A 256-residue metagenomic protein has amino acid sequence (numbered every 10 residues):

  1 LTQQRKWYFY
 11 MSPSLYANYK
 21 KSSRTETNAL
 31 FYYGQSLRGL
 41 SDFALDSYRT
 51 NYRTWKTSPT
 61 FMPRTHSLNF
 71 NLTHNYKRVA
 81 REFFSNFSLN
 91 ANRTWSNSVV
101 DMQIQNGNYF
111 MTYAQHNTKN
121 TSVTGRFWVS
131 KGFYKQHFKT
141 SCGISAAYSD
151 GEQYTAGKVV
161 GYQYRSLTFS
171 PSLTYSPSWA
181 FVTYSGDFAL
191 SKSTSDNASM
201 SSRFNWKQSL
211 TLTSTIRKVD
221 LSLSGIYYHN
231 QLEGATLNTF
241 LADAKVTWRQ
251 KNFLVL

Functional and structural regions predicted by a protein language model:
L1-L256: Exposed, low-structure sequence patches enriched in small/polar residues
